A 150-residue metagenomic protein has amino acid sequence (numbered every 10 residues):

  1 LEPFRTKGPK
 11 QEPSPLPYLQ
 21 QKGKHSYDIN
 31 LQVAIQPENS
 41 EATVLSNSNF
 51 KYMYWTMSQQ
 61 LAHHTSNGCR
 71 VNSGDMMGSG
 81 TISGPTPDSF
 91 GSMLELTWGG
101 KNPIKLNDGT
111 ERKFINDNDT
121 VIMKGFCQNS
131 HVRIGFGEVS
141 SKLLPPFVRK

Functional and structural regions predicted by a protein language model:
L1-N72, I82-K150: Catalytic-core "active-site belt" of small-molecule-metabolizing enzymes, emphasizing His/Asp/Glu-rich regions
G74-M77: Hydrophobic, well-ordered secondary-structure elements that form the walls of internal hydrophobic environments
